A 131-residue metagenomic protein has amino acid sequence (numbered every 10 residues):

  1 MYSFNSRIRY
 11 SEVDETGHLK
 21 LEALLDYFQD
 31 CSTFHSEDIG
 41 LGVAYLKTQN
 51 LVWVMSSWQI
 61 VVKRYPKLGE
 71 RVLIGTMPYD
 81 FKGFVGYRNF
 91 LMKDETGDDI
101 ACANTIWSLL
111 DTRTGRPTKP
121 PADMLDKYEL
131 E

Functional and structural regions predicted by a protein language model:
M1-M55, D111-E131: Hot-dog-fold acyl-thioester-processing enzymes
Y2-F4, S57, V61-E131: HotDog/MaoC-like acyl-thioester-processing domains
